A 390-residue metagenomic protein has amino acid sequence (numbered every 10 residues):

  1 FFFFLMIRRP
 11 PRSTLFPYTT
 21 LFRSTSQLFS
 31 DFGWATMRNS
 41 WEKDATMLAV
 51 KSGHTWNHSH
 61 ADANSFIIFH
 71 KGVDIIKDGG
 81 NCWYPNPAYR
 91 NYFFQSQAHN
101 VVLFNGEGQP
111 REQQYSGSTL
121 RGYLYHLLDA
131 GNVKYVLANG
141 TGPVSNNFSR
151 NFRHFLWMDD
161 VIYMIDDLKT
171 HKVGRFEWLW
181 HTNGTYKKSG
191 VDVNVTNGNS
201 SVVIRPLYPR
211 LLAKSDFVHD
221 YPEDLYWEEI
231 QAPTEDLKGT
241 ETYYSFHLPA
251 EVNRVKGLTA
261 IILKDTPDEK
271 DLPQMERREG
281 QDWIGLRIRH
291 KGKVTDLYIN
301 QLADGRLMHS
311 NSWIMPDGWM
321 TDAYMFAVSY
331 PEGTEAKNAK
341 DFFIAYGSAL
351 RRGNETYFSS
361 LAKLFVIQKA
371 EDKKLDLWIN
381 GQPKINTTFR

Functional and structural regions predicted by a protein language model:
F1, T19-A63, D74: Extracellular polysaccharide-recognition and catalytic grooves
M6-L21: Short, small-residue-biased leader/transition segments that mark boundaries at the very start of proteins
R8-R9, R23-T25, G53, A88-R90: Short, P/G- and charge-enriched loop/turn segments at secondary-structure junctions
P10, N57-A63, H70, H99-N100 (+1 more regions): Histidine-centered active-site/metal-ligand motif
P17, D31-G33, T46, D62-N64 (+4 more regions): Residues that flank catalytic or metal-binding motifs in active/ligand-binding sites
T36, A49, I67-F69, D74-D78 (+1 more regions): Structural recognition of the beta-strand scaffold that forms the well-ordered cores of secreted hydrolase catalytic
N57, V73-G80, P85-A88: Accessory C-terminal segments flanking Radical SAM cores
Y84-R390: CBM-like, beta-strand-rich accessory domains located in the C-terminal region of large, secreted polysaccharide-active
